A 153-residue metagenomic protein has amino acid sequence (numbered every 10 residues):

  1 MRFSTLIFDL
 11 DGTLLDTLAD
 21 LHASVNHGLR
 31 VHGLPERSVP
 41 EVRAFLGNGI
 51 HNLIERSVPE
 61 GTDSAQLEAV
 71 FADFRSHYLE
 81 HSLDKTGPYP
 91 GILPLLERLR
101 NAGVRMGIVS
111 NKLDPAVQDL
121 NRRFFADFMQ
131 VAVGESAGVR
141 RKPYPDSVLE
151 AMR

Functional and structural regions predicted by a protein language model:
R2-P94, A102, P115-Q118, A126: N-terminal helical cap/lid subdomain that shapes the substrate entry/recognition surface in HAD-like hydrolases
D84-G87, L113-R153: Substrate-recognition "cap/lid" segment bordering the active-site pocket of phosphatases
I92-L96, V148-A151: Generic hydrophobic alpha-helical segments
G103-G107: Short active-site oxyanion
